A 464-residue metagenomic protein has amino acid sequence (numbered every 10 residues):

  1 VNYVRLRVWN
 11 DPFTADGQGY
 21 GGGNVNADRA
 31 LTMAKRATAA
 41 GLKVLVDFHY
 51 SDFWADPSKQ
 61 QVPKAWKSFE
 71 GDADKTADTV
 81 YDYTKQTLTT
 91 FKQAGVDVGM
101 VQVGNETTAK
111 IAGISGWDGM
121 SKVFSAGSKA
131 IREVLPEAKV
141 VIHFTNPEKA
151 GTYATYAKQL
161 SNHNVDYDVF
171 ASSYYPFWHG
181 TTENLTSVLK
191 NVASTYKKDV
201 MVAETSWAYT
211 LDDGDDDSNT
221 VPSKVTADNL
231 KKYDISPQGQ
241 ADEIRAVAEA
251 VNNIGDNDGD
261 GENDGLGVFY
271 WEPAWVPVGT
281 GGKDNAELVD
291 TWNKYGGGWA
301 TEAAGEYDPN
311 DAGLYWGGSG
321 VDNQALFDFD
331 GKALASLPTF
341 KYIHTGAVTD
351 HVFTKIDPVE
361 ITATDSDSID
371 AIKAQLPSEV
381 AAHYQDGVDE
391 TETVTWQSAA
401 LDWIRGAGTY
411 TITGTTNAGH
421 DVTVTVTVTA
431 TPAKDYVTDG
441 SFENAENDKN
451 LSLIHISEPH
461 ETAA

Functional and structural regions predicted by a protein language model:
R5-F53, W117-V134, A138, L185-T195: Aromatic-lined substrate-binding rim segments of carbohydrate-active enzymes
A27-D28, D56-K158, V165, G180-S187 (+2 more regions): Active-site cleft segment of glycoside hydrolase catalytic domains centered on the general acid/base Glu
K139, Q159-N229, S236-N253, D264-G265: Glycoside hydrolase catalytic-domain groove-lining segments
N191, T210-V225, N229, D234-E243 (+1 more regions): Aromatic-rich peripheral "rim/lid" segments of glycoside hydrolase catalytic domains that contact and position glycan
D350-V388: Solvent-exposed, low-complexity, repeat-rich "mucin-like" stalks and linkers
D386-V428: Serine/threonine-rich, repeat-prone extracellular segments and beta-strand-based repeat modules of secreted/surface
T431-L453: Extracellular carbohydrate-recognition regions
I454-A463: Single conserved hydrophobic/aromatic residue that forms the stacking wall/gate of nucleotide- or nucleobase-binding
